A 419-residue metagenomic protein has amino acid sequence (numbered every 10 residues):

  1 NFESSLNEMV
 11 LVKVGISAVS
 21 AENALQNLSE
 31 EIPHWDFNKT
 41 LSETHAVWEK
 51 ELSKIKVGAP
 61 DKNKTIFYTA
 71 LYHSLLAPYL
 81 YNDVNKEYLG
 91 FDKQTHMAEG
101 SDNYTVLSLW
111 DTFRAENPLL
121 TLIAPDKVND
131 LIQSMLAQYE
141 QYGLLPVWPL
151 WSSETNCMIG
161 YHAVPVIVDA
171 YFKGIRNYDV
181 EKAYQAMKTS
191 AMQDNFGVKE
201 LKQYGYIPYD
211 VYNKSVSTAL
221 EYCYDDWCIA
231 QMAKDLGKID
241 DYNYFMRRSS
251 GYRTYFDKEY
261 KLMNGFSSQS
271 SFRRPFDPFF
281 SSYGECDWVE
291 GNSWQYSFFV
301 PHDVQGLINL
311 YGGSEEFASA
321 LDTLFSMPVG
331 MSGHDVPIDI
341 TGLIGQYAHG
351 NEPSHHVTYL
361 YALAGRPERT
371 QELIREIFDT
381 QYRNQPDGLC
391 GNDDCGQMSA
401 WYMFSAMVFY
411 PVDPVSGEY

Functional and structural regions predicted by a protein language model:
N1-N103, A137, L144-V147, N177 (+3 more regions): Acidic/polar, glycine-enriched structural segments that form the non-catalytic walls/loops of the carbohydrate-binding
S4-E8, L75, Y79, S108-R114 (+1 more regions): Short, solvent-exposed loop/edge-beta patches enriched in aromatic
N85-F91, R114-T121, K127-L136, W227-M232: Glycine-rich phosphate-binding loop of nucleotide-binding enzymes
E99-R114, L122-I123, G160, V164 (+1 more regions): Active-site core of glycosidic bond-cleaving carbohydrate-active enzymes
G100, R114-N117, W148-S152: Short acidic, glycine/Ser/Thr-rich loop/turn "cap" segments at secondary-structure junctions
F113, V128-Q138, S153-I159, A170 (+1 more regions): Mobile, glycine-rich extracellular loop/lid and propeptide segments that shape or gate substrate/ligand access
P125-L145, D413-S416: Glycine-rich phosphate/pyrophosphate-binding loops and their adjacent beta-strand/loop elements at enzyme active sites
Q141-V164: Conserved catalytic neighborhood of penicillin-recognizing serine enzymes
